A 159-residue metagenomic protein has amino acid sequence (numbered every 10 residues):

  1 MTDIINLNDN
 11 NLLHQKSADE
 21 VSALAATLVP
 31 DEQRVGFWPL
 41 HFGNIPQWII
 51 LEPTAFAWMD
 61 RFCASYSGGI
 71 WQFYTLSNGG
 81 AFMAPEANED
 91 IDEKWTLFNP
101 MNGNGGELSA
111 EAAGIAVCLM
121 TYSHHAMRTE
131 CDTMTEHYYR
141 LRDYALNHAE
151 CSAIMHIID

Functional and structural regions predicted by a protein language model:
M1-D60: Terminal domain-start segments
N6-N11, N44, N78, N88 (+2 more regions): Detector for Asparagine
L24-A25, I45, T54, T75 (+4 more regions): Generic preference for flexible, low-structure residues
L28, D60-C63, M101-L108: Short, charged/polar micro-motifs that form catalytic or ligand-binding hotspots
Q33, W38, W58, F62 (+4 more regions): A general marker of short, structured functional hotspots
R34, S67-I70, E111-C118: Short runs of predominantly hydrophobic/aromatic residues within well-ordered alpha helices that form helix-helix
I45-D92: Amphipathic, interaction-prone secondary-structure segments
D90-D159: Polybasic, proline/glycine-rich intrinsically disordered low-complexity segments
